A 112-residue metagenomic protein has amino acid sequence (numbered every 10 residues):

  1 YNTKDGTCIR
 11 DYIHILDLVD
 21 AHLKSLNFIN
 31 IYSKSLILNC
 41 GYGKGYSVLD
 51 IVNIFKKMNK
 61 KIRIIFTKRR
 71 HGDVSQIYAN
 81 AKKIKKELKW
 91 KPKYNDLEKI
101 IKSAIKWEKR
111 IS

Functional and structural regions predicted by a protein language model:
Y1-S112: C-terminal substrate-binding subdomain of Rossmann-fold SDR/epimerase-dehydratase oxidoreductases
